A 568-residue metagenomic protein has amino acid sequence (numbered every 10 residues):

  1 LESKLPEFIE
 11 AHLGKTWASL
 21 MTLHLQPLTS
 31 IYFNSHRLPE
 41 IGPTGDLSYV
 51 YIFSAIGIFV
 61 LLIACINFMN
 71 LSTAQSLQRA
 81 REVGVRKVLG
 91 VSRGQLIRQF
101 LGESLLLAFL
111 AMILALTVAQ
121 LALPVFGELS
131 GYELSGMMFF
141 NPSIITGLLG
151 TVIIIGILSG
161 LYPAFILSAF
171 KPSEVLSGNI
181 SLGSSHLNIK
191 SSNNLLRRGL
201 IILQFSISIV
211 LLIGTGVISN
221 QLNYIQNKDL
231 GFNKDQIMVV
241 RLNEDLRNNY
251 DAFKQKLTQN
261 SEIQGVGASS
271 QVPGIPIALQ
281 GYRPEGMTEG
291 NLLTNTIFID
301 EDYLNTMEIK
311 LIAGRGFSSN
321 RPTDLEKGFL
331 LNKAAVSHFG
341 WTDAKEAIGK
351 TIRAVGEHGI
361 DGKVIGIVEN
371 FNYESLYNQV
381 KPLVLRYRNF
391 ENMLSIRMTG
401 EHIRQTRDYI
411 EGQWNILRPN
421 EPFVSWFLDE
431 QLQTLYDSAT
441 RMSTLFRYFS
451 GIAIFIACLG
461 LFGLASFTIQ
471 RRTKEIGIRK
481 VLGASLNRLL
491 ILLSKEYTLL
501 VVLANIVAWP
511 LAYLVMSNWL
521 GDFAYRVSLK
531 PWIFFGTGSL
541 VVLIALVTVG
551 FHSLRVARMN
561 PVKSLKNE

Functional and structural regions predicted by a protein language model:
L1, G290-L293, N305, R315-L330 (+2 more regions): Beta-strand-rich non-transmembrane domains
L1-P43, N248, A252-V266, K333-A334 (+2 more regions): "Rare, low-scoring activations can occur in soluble or secreted enzymes where short amphipathic helices or signal
E2-K4, L20-F33, N220-P284, E289-N291 (+3 more regions): Membrane-proximal extracellular/periplasmic loop immediately following the first transmembrane helix
S30, L116-N141, W509-G538: Short helix-loop junctions at transmembrane helix boundaries
P39-G42, S72-F109, L121-R247, L520 (+1 more regions): Alpha-helical transmembrane segments of integral membrane proteins
G45-R81, F109, N194-S219, T440-K474 (+2 more regions): Hydrophobic alpha-helical transmembrane segments of multi-pass inner-membrane transport and secretion
V85-L123, A453, K474-S517, G536 (+1 more regions): Transmembrane alpha-helical interface segments in multi-pass membrane proteins
I144-P163, I209, I452, C458 (+1 more regions): Hydrophobic alpha-helical transmembrane segments of polytopic membrane proteins
